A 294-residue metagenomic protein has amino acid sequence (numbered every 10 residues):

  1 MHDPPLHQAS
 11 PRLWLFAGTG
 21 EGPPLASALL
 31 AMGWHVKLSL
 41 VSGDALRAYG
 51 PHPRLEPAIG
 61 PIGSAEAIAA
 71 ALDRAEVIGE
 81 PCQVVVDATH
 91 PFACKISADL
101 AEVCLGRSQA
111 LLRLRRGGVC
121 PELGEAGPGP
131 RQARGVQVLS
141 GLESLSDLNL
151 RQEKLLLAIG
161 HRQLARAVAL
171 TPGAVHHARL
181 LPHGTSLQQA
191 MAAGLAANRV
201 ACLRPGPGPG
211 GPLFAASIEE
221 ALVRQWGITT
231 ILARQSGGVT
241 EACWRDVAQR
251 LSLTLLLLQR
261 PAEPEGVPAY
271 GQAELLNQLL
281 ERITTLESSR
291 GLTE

Functional and structural regions predicted by a protein language model:
L6-H7, P11-D44: N-terminal basic/disordered segments at the start of proteins
R12, P81-V84, K154, T229-T230: Structural motif
L38-G63, L123-G124, L187-A193: N-terminal beta-loop-helix "entrance" segment that forms/cooperates in small-molecule cofactor or anionic ligand
S39-L46, R115-C120, L142, H161-Q163 (+2 more regions): Short, polar loop motifs at secondary-structure junctions
P53-E76, L203-I218: Glycine-rich, highly charged phosphate/nucleotide-binding loops
L72-E76, C82-S144: Glycine/small-residue-rich loop that forms an oxyanion/phosphate-binding "nest" at active or ligand-binding sites
E153-L203, A216: Anionic-ligand binding region
M191-L251, L255-R260: A C-terminal functional module that forms or caps the active site or interfaces directly with catalytic machinery
